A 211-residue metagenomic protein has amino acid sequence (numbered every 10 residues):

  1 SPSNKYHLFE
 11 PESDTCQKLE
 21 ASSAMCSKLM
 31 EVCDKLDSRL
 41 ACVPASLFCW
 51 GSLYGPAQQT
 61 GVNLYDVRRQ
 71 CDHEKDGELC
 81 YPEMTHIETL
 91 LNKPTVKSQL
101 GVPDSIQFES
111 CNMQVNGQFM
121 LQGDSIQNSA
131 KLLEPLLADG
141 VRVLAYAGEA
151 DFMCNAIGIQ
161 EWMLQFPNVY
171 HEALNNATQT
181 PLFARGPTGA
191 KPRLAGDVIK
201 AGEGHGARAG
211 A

Functional and structural regions predicted by a protein language model:
S1-A211: Terminal and linker regions of secretory-pathway proteins
